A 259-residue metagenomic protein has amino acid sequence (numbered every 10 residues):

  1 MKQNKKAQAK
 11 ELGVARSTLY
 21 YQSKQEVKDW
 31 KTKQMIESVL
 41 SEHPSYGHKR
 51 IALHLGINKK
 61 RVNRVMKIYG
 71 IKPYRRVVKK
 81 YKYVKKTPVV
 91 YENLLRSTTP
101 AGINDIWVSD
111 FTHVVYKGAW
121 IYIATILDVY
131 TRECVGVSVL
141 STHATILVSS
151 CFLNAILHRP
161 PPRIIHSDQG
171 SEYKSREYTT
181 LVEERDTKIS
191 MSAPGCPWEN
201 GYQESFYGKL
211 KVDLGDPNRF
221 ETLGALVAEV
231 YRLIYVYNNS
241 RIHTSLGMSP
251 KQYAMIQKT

Functional and structural regions predicted by a protein language model:
M1-V14: Double-stranded DNA-binding cores of transcription factors and transposases
K2-N4, Y46, E221: Residue-level signal for the short linker/turn that defines the boundary of a DNA-recognition helix
Q8-A9, L19, I36, I51 (+14 more regions): Mobile genetic element proteins and their domesticated derivatives, centered on retroelements and DNA transposons
V14-I103, P250-T259: Basic, flexible linker segments flanking DNA-binding modules in nucleic acid-interacting mobile-element proteins
V84-K86, S167-Q169, S175-T179, I189-K211 (+2 more regions): RNase H-like two-metal-ion nuclease catalytic core shared by retroviral integrases and related mobile-element nucleases
P100-V135, S141-H143: An active-site-proximal beta-strand-loop segment
A119, V137-R159, K174: Active-site beta-loop-alpha junctions of metal-dependent nucleic acid enzymes, especially the RNase H-like/DDE
E183-T187, K209-T259: C-terminal domain-tail junction helix/linker
